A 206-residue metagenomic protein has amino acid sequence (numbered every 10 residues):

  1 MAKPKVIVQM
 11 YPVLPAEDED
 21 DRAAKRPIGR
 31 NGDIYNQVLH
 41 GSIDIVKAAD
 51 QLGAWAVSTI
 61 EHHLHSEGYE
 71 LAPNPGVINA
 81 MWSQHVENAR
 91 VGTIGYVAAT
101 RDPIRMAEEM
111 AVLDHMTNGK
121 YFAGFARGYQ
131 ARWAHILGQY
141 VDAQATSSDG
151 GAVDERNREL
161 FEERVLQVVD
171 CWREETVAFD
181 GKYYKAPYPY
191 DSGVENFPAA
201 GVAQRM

Functional and structural regions predicted by a protein language model:
M1-H85, A89: N-terminal beta1-alpha1-beta2 module of alpha/beta enzyme domains
V8, T93, A123-F125: Structural beta-sheet core signal
Y11-V13, H62, Y96-A98, A126-Q130: Active-site beta-loop-alpha junctions enriched in small/polar residues
L14, R105-M206: Internal, glycine-rich beta/alpha segment that forms the wall or movable "lid" of small-molecule/cofactor binding
Y35-G41, A99-V112: Glycine-rich anion/phosphate-binding loops
V57, V91, Y121-A123: Hydrophobic residues within beta-strands of alpha/beta enzymes
S66-E70, Y96-R101, A152-R156: Glycine-rich "substrate-gating" loop/helix at the edge of Rossmann-like oxidoreductase active sites
V86-A98, M106-A107: Outer membrane beta-barrel
